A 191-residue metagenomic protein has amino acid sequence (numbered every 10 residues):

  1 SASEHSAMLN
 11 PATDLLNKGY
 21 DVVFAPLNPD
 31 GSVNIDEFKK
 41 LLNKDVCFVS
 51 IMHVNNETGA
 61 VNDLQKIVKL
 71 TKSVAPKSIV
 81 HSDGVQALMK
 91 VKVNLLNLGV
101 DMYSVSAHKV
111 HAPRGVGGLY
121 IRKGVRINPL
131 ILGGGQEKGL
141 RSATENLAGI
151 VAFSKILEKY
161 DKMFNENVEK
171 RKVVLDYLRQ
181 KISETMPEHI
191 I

Functional and structural regions predicted by a protein language model:
S1-I191: Pyridoxal 5′-phosphate
